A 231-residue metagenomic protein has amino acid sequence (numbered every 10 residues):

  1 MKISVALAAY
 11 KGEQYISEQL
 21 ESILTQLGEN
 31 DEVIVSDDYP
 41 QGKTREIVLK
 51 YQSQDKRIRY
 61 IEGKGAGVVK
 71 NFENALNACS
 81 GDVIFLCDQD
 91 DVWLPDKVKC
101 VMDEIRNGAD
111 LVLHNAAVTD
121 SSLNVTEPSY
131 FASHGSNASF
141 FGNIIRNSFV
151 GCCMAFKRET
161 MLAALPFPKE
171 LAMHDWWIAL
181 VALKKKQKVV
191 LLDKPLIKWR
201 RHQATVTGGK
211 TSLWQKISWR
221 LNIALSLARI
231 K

Functional and structural regions predicted by a protein language model:
K2-S4, E32, W177: Cell-envelope/extracellular polymer assembly enzymes that use nucleotide-activated donors
G12-T25: Short, well-formed alpha-helical segments that are part of the catalytic scaffolds of diverse glycosyltransferases
D37-E46: A conserved acidic beta->alpha catalytic loop
K43, D91-E104: Acidic donor-binding/catalytic loop of UDP-sugar-dependent glycosyltransferases, especially processive GT2
G63-C79: Glycine-rich, basic loop-to-helix element that forms the pyrophosphate-binding segment of sugar-nucleotide handling
I84: Short aromatic/hydrophobic "clamp" motif used to bind/position activated sugar donors
V98-T126: Conserved donor NDP-sugar-binding/catalytic core segment of glycosyltransferases
F140-G209: Conserved nucleotide-sugar donor-binding catalytic segment
